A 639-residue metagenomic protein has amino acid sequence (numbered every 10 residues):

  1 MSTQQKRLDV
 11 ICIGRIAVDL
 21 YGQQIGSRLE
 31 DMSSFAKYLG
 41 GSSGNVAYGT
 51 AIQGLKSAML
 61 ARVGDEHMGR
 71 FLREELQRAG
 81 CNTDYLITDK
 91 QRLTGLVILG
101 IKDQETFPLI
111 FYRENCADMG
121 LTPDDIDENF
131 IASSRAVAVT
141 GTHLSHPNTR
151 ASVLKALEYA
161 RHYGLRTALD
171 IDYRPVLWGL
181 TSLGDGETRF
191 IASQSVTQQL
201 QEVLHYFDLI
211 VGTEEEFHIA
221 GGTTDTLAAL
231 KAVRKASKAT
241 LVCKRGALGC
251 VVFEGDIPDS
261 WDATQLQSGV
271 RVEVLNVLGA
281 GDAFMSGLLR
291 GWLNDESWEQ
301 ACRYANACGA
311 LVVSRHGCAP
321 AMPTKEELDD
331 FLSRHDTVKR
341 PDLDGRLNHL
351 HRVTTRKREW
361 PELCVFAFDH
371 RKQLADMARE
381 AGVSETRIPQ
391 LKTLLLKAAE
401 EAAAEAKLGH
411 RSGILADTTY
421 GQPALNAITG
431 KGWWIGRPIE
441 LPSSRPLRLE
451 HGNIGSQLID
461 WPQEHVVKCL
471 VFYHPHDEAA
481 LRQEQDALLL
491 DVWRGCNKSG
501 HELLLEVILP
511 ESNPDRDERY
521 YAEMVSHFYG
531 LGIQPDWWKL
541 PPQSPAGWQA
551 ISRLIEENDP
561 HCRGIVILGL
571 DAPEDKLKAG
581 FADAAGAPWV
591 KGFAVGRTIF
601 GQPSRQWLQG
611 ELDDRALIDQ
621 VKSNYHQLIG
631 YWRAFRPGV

Functional and structural regions predicted by a protein language model:
S2-I11, E158-H162, T223-G345: Conserved phosphate-binding/catalytic region of the ribokinase-like
S2-N82, E273, F366: Glycine-rich phosphate/adenosyl-contacting loop at the front of the ribokinase-like
K56-G141, D329-V338: Conserved N-terminal subdomain of the carbohydrate kinase-like
A136-A232, A239-T240, A247-D256, E506-V507 (+1 more regions): Conserved beta-alpha-beta core of the PfkB/ribokinase-like small-molecule kinase fold
A138, T142-P147, S152, A156-R161 (+2 more regions): Hydrophobic alpha-helical segments and helix pairs
V338-A479, Q534, R563, E574-A584 (+2 more regions): Alpha/beta catalytic barrel-like cores
F366, E506, W538, G596: Conserved, mostly hydrophobic/aromatic
I414-D417, H465-Q485, D517, M524-W548 (+1 more regions): Catalytic beta/alpha-barrel core
